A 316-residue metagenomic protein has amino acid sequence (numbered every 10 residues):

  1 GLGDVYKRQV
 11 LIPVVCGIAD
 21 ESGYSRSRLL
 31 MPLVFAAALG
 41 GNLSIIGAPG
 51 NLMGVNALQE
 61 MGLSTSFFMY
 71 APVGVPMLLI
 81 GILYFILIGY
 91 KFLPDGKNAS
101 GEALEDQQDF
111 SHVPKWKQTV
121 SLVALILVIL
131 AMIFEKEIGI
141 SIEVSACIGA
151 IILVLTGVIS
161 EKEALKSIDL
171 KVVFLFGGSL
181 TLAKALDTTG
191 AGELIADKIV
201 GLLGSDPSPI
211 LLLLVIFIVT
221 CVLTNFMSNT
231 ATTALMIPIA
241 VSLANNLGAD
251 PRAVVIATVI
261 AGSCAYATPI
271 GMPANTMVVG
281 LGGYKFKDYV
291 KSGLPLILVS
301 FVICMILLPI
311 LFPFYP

Functional and structural regions predicted by a protein language model:
G1, L39, F226-M227: Transmembrane helix irregularities
G1, V75-I80, D197-C221, I239 (+1 more regions): Entry/N-cap segments of selected transmembrane alpha helices and their immediately preceding amphipathic helices
L2-Y6: Short, small-residue-biased leader/transition segments that mark boundaries at the very start of proteins
Q9-V34, P49-Y70, A183-P209, I216-A267 (+1 more regions): Membrane-interfacial helix-loop connectors
S22-F35, G41-M53, A57-S111, L247 (+1 more regions): Juxtamembrane and boundary regions of transmembrane helices in multi-pass small-molecule transporters and channels
Y70-D197, L213, L296-I297, F301 (+1 more regions): Hydrophobic transmembrane alpha-helices of multi-pass small-molecule transporters
A146, D206, P269-G271: A structural signal for short secondary-structure junctions
